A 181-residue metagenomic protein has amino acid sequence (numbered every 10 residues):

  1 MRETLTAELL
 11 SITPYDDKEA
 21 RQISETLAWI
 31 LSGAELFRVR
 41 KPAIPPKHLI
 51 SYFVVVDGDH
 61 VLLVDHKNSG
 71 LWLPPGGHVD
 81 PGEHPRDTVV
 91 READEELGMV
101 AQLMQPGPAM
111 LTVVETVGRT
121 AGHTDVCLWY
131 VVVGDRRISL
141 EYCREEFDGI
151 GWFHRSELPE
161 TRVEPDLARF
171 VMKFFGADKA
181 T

Functional and structural regions predicted by a protein language model:
M1-Y15: N-terminal leader/capping segments at the start of a protein or of a new domain
S11-Y52: Acidic, metal-coordinating catalytic segment for phosphate/diphosphate chemistry, firing primarily on the Nudix
S51, D59, V126-L128, D148: Change "...and in nucleic-acid phosphodiester-cleaving endonucleases..." to "...and in nucleic-acid processing enzymes
V56-E95: Conserved Nudix-box catalytic region and its N-terminal flanking loop in Nudix hydrolases and closely related
G76, M110, L167-A168: Polybasic/polar functional segments that serve as interface/processing modules
G98-I138: Active-site segment of metal-dependent pyrophosphate-handling enzymes, primarily the Nudix hydrolase catalytic core
L140-V171: NUDIX/MutT-family hydrolases
